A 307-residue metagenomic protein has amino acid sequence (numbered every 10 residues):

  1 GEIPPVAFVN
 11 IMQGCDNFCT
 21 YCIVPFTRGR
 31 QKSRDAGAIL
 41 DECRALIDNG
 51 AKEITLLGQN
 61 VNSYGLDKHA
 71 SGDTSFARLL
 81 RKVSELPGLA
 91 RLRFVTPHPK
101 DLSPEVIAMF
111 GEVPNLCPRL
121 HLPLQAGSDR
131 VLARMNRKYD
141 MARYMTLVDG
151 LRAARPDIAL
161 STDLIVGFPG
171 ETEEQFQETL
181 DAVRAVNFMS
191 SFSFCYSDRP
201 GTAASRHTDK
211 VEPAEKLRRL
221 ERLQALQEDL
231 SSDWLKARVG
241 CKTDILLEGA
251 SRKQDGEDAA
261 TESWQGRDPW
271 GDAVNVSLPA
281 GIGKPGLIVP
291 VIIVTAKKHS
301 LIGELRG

Functional and structural regions predicted by a protein language model:
G1-Y21, R44-D48, K52-T55: N-terminal pre-triad scaffold of radical SAM enzymes
C19, I39, L56, F94 (+6 more regions): Conserved, mostly hydrophobic/aromatic
C22-A38, L66-D67: Iron-sulfur (Fe-S) cluster-binding segments and ferredoxin-like electron-carrier domains, especially [2Fe-2S]
T27, Q59-V61, Y196: Short, ordered loop/turn segments at secondary-structure junctions
D48-E173, R184: Conserved SAM/AdoMet-binding glycine-rich loop
P118, R130-L247, L287: A structural motif corresponding to the C-terminal lobe/cap of the Radical SAM core domain
R206-G307: Terminal RNA-binding accessory module
